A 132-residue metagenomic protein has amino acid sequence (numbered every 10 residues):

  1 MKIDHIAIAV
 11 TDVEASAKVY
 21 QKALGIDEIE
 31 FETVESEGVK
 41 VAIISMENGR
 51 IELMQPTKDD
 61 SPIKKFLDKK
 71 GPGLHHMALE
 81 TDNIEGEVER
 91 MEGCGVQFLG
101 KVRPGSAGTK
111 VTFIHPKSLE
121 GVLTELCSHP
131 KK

Functional and structural regions predicted by a protein language model:
M1-A17, P72-T81, P130-K132: N-terminal beta-strand motif that seeds the catalytic metal site of vicinal oxygen chelate
I3, A17-Y20, I44, I51-M54 (+4 more regions): Short, structured motif recognition centered on aromatic/hydrophobic residues
D4, I26-I29, L123: Extended macromolecule-engaging scaffold surfaces, prototypically the DNA polymerase sliding clamp/PCNA/9-1-1 ring
E14-S36, K70, E85-L99, P104: Extended intrinsically disordered, low-complexity coil regions enriched in Ser, Thr, Gly, Ala and often Pro
E28, E52-K65, F98, V102-F113: Intrinsic, low-complexity N-terminal interaction/targeting segments
V34-R50: C-terminal "cap" of GNAT-fold acetyltransferases
A42-S45, L79, E85-K132: Vicinal oxygen chelate
M54, P62-L67, L74-H75, L79-E80 (+1 more regions): A generic structured-segment signal
